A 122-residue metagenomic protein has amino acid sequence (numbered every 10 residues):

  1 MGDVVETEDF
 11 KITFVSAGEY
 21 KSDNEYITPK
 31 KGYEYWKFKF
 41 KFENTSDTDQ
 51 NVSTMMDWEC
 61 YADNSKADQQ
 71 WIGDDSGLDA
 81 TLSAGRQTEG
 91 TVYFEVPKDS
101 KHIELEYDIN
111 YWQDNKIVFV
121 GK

Functional and structural regions predicted by a protein language model:
M1-K122: Conserved functional micro-motifs across diverse proteins
